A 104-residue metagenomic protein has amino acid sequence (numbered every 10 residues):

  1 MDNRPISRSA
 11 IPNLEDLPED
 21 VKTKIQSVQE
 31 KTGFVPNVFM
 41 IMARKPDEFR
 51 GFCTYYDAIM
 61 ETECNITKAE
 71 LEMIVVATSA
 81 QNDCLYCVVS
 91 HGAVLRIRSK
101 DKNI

Functional and structural regions predicted by a protein language model:
M1-I104: Hydrophobic alpha-helical segments
